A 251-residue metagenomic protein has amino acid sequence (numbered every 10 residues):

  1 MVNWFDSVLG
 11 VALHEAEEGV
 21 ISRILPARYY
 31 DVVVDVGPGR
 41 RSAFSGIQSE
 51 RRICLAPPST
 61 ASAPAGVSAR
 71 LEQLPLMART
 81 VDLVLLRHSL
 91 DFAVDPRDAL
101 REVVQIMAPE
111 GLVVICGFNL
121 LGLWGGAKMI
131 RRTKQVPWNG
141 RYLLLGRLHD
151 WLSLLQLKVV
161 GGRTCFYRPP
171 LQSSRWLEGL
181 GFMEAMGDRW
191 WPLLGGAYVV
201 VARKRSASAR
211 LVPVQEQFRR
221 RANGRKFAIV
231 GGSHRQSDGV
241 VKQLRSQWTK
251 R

Functional and structural regions predicted by a protein language model:
M1-P26: Class I SAM-dependent methyltransferase Rossmann-like catalytic core, especially the SAM/SAH-binding loop
I24-L74: Class I SAM-dependent methyltransferase SAM/SAH-binding core
E72-V84: A short acidic, Gly/Pro-enriched loop at the edge of an enzyme's catalytic core that lines a small-molecule cofactor
R97-L112: A short glycine-rich, Lys/Arg-flanked "PGG" loop and its adjoining helix->strand segment in the class I
L112-N139: Conserved class I S-adenosyl-L-methionine
N139-G162: Short alpha-helix
V159-E184, L193-L194: Conserved catalytic loop of SAM-dependent methyltransferase domains
F182-R251: C-terminal lobe and adjacent flexible extensions of AdoMet/dcAdoMet transferase-like proteins
